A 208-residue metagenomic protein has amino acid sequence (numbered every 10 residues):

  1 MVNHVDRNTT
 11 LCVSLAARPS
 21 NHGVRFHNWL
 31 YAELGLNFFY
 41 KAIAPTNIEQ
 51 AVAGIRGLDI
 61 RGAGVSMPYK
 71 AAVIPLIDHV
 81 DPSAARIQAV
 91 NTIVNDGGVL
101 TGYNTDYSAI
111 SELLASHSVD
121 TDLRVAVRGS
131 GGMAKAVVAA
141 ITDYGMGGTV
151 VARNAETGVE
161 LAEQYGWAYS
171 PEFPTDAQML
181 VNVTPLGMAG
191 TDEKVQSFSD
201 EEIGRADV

Functional and structural regions predicted by a protein language model:
V2-H117: Phosphate/diphosphate ligand-binding glycine-rich loop within oxidoreductases
A63, V125, L180-V181: Receiver (REC) domain switch-region micro-motif
G102-Y107, L114-D143, A152: Glycine-rich adenosine-cofactor-binding loop
D143-Y165: NAD(P)-binding Rossmann-fold cofactor-contacting core
E163-D207: Rossmann-like adenosine-cofactor binding region
